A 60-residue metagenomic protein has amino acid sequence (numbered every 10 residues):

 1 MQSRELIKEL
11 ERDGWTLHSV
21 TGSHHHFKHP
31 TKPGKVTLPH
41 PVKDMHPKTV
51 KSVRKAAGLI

Functional and structural regions predicted by a protein language model:
M1-G14: Polyanion-binding surface elements
R12-D13, K28-I60: C-terminal structural segments of small proteins and small subunits
L17-V20: Short beta-strand
H25: Positions that flank functional sites
